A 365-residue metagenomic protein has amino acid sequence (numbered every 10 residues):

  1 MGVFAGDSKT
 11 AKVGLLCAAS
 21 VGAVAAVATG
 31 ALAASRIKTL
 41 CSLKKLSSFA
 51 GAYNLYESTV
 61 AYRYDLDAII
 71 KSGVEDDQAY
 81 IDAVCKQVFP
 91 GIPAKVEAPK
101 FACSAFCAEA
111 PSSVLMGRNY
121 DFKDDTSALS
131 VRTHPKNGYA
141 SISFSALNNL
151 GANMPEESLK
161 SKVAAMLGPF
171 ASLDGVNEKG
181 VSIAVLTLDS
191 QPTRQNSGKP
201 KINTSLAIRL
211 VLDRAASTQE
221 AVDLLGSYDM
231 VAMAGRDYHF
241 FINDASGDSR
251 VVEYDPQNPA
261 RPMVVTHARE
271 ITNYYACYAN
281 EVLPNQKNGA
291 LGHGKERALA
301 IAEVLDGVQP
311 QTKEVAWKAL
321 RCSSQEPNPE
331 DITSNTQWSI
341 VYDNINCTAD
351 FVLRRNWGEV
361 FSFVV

Functional and structural regions predicted by a protein language model:
V3-F4, V13-L16, V21-A216, M230 (+1 more regions): N-terminal mature-domain region immediately after signal-peptide cleavage in secreted/organellar precursors
D7-S8: Intrinsically disordered, low-complexity coil/linker segments enriched for acidic/polar and small residues
I37, Q286-A316: Long, charge-rich alpha-helical interaction segments
S141-A146, P169, A276-A298: A recognition module on extended beta-rich or small alphabeta surfaces enriched in W/G with H and D/E
R209, V222-G226, A302: Short, well-ordered alpha-helical packing segments
E220-R236, F240: Secretory/export targeting leaders with adjacent low-complexity proregions
G235-N285: Extended amphipathic alpha-helical segments with heptad-repeat/coiled-coil character used for oligomerization, fusion
